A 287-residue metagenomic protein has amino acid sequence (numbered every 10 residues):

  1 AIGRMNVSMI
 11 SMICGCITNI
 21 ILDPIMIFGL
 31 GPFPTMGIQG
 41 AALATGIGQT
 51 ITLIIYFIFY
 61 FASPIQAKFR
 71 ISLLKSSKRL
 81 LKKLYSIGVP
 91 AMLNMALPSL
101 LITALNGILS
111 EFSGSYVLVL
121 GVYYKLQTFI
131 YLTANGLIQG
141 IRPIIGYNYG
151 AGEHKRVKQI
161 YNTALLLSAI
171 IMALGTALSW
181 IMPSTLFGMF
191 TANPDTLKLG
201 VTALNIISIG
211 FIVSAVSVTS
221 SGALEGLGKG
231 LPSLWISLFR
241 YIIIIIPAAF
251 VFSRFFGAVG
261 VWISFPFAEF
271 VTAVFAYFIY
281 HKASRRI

Functional and structural regions predicted by a protein language model:
A1, S8-C16, A41-I54, N135-I138 (+3 more regions): Short runs within selected transmembrane alpha-helices of multi-pass transporters and secretion channels
A1-S8, N106, V119-P183, S214-I236: Small-residue-rich hydrophobic transmembrane alpha-helices
R4, C14, M26, G37 (+15 more regions): Hydrophobic/aromatic residues within transmembrane alpha-helices of membrane transport systems, especially the TMDs
G15, G48-T52, Y56, K78-G140: Transmembrane helical elements of multi-pass membrane transporters/channels
T18, T52, L97, L101 (+9 more regions): Residue-level signal for transmembrane alpha-helical positions in Major Facilitator Superfamily
D23, I27, Y56-Y60, N106 (+5 more regions): Structural signal for membrane-spanning alpha-helices in multi-pass inner-membrane proteins, emphasizing helix cores
I25-M36, A96-F129, Y147, T185-P194 (+1 more regions): Helix-terminus/linker motif at the lipid-water interface of multi-pass membrane proteins
F33-V89, I145-G210, V251-I287: Short alpha-helical transmembrane segments in multi-pass integral membrane proteins
